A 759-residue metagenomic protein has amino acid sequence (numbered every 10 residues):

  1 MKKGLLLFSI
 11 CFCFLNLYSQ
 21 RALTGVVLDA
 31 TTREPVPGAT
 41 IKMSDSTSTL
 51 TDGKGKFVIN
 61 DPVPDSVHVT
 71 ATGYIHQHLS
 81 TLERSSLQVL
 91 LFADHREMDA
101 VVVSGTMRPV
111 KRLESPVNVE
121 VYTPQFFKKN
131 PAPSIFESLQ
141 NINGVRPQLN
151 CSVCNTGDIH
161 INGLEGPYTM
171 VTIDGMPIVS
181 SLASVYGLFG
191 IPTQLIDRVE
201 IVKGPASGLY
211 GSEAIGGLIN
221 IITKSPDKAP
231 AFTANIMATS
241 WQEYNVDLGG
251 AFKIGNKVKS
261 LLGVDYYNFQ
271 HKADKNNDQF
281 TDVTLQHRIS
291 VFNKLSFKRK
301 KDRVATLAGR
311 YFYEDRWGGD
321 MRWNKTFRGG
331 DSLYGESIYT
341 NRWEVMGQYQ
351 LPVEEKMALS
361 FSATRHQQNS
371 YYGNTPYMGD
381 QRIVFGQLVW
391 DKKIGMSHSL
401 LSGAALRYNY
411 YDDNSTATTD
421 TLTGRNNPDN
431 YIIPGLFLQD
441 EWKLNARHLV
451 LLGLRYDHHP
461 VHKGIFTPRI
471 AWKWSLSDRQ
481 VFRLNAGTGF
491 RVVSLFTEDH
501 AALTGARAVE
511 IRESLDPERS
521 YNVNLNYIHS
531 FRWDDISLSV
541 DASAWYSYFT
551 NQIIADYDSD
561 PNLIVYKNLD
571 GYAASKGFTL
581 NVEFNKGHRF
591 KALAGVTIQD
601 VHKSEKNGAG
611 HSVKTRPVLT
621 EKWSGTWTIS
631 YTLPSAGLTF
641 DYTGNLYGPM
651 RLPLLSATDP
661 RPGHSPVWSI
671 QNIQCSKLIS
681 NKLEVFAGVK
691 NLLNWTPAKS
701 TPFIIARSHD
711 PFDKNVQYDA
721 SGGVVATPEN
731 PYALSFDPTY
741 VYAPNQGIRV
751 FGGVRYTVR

Functional and structural regions predicted by a protein language model:
L28, K42, T70-Y74, L82-K128 (+2 more regions): Short, acidic, small-residue-rich periplasmic hinge/interaction motif at the N-terminus of Gram-negative outer-membrane
F57-N60, H160, M176-K203, V291 (+1 more regions): Short acidic/polar hinge/loop motifs at secondary-structure boundaries that mediate gating or recognition
S85-L90, I135-S138, N155-H160, T172 (+4 more regions): N-terminal periplasmic accessory domains that precede and gate Gram-negative outer-membrane beta-barrel machines
F136-P177, D197: Extracytoplasmic beta-strand/coil segments of soluble accessory domains associated with Gram-negative outer-membrane
K257, A358-S370, S475, R483 (+2 more regions): Membrane-embedded beta-barrel scaffold of Gram-negative outer-membrane proteins
F269-S290, S296-M357, A363-I383: Flexible loop and strand-edge segments within Gram-negative outer membrane beta-barrel domains
K443-A446, A544-Y548, N568-L655, R755-T757: Gram-negative outer-membrane beta-barrel transporters
L646-P653, K677-R759: C-terminal beta-signal and adjacent terminal beta-strands/loops of Gram-negative outer-membrane beta-barrel proteins
